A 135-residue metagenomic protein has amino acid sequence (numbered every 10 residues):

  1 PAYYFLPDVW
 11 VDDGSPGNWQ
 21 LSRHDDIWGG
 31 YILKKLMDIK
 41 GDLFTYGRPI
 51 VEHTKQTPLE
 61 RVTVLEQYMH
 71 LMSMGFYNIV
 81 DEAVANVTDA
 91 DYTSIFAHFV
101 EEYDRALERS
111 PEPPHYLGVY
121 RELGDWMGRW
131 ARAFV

Functional and structural regions predicted by a protein language model:
P1-W19, R23, K35-V135: Terminal low-complexity segments of carbohydrate-biosynthetic enzymes
D26: Structured ligand/cofactor/substrate-binding pocket environments in proteins
G29-I32: Short active-site alpha-helical segment characteristic of glycosyltransferases and processive polysaccharide synthases
